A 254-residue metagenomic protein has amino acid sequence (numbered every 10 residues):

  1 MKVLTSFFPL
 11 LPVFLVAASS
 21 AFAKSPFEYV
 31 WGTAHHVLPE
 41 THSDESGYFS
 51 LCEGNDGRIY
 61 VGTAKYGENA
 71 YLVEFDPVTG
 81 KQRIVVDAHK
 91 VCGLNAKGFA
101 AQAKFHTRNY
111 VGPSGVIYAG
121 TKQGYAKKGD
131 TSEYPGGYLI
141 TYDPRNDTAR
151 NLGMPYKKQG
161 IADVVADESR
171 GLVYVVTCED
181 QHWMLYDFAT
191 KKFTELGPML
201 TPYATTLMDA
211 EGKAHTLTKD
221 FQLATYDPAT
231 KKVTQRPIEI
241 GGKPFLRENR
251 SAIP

Functional and structural regions predicted by a protein language model:
H36-A70: Beta-strand-rich domains and repeat architectures in extracellular enzymes and scaffolds, especially beta-propellers
E45-S50, C92-N109, K158-V165, L200-E211 (+1 more regions): Repeated scaffold domains used in trafficking and secretory/extracellular systems, primarily beta-propellers
I59-G62, I117-Y118, L172-V175, K213-T216: Conserved beta-propeller blade signature
K65-Y66, K122-Y125, E179, D220: Residue-level signature of beta-propeller blades and closely related beta-rich strand-turn architectures in secreted
Y71-V73, G137-I140, H182-M184, Q222-A224: A short loop-to-beta-strand structural motif that recurs across blades of beta-propeller domains
V73-G80, E133-R145: Beta-propeller blade signature
R83-K90, R150-M154, T194-M199, T234-G241: Beta-propeller fold detector
A119-G136: Short, conserved, GDST-rich strand-edge loop motifs in beta-rich repeat architectures
